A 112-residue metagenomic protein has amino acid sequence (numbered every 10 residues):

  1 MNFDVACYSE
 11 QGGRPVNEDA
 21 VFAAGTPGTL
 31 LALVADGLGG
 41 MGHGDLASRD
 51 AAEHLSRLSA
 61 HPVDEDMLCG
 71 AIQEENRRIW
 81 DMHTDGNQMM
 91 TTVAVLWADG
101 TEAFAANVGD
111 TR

Functional and structural regions predicted by a protein language model:
M1-R112: PP2C/PPM-type serine/threonine phosphatase catalytic domain
